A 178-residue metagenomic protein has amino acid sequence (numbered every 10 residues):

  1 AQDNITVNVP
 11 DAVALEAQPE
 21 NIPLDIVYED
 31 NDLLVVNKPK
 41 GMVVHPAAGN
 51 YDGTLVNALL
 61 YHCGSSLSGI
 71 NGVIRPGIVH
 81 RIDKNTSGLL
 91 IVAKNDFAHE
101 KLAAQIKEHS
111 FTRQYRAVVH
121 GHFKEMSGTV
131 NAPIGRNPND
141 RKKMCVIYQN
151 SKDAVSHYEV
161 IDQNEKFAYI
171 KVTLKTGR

Functional and structural regions predicted by a protein language model:
A1-P138, K152-V155, Q163-E165: RNA pseudouridine synthases
R141-N150: Short aromatic-glycine motifs in intrinsically disordered, low-complexity regions
Y158: Long C-terminal interaction/binding lobes of large macromolecular proteins
E165-T173: Short histidine-centered loop motifs in beta-beta connectors
